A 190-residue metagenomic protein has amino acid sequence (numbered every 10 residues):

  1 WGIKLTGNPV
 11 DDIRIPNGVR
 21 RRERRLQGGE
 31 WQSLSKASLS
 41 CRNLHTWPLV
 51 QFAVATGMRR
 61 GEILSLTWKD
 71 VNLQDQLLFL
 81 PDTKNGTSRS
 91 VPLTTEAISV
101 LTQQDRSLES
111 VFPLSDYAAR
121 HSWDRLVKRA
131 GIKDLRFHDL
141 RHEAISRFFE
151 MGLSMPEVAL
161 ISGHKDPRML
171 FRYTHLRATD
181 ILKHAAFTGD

Functional and structural regions predicted by a protein language model:
K4-R60, L64, K84-N85, F137 (+1 more regions): Basic, Lys/Arg- and aromatic-enriched nucleic-acid-binding interface segment
E23, L77, S88-P92: Well-ordered beta-strand positions in beta-sheet-rich domains
R25, D82-G86, E96-I98, Y117-A118 (+2 more regions): Catalytic-site neighborhood detector that most strongly recognizes the C-terminal catalytic loop/helix of tyrosine
G29, D75, T94-D134: Active-site/catalytic core of tyrosine-dependent DNA strand-transfer enzymes
T46-W47, D116-A119, K133-G152: Short basic/aromatic active-site micro-motif
F52-A53, R147-F148, I161, R172-Y173: Short alpha-helical segment immediately N-terminal to, or the first helix within, an HTH/HTH-like DNA-binding domain
D70-L77, D134, L153-R172: Short, polar N-cap/turn motifs at the start of nucleic acid-interacting alpha helices
D75, Q103, R168, F187-D190: C-terminal secondary-structure termini that scaffold catalytic or DNA-interacting sites
